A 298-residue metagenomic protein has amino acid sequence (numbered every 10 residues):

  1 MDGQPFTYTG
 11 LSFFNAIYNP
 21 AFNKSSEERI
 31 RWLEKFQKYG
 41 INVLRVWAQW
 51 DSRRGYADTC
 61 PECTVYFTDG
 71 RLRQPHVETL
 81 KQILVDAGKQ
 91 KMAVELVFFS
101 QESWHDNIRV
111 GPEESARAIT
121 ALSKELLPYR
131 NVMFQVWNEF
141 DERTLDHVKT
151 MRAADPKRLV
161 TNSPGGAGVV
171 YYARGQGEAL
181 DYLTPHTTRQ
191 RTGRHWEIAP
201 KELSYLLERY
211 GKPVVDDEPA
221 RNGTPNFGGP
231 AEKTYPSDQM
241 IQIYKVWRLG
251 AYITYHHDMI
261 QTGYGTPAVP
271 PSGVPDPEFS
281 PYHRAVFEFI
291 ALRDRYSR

Functional and structural regions predicted by a protein language model:
D2-L180, H186-R189, G193: Active-site mouth of glycoside hydrolases
R117, R130-E288: Extracellular glycoside hydrolase catalytic/binding regions
A285-R298: Terminal, non-catalytic domain-edge segments
